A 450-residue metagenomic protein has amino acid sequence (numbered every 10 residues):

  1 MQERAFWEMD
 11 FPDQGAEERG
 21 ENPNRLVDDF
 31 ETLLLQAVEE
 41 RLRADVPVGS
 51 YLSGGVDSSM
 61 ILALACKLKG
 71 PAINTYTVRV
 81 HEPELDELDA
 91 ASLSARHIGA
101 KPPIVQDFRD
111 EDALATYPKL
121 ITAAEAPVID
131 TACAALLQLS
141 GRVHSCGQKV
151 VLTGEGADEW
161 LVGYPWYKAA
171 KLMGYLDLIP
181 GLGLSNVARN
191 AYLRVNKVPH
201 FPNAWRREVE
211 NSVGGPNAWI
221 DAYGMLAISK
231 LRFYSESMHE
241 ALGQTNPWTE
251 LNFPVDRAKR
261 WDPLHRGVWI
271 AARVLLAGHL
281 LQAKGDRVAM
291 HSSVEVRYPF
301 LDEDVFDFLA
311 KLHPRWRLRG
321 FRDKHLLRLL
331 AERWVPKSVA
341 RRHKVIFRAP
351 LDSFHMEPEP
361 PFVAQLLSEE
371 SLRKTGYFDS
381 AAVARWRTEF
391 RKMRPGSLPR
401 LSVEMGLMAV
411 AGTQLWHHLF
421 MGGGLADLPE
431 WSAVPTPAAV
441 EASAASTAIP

Functional and structural regions predicted by a protein language model:
M1, F11-Q14, R25, A132 (+3 more regions): Adenosyl-5′-phosphate
M1-S50, S59-Y76, H81-K119, G422-A426: Active-site-adjacent "lid"/gating segments
P47-D57, E82-P83, V296-Y298, F347-L351: Glycine-rich loop motifs involved in handling phospho/adenylate chemistry
S50-S53, T75-R79, V105-D107, L152-G156 (+3 more regions): Short beta-strand segments
A113, E159-G163, K168, R348 (+1 more regions): Short catalytic/ligand-binding loop motif for oxyanion handling, primarily in non-cytosolic enzymes, centered on
L120-I121, P165-L172, L425-L428: Short secondary-structure boundary/capping segments
Q148-Y164: Short acidic/histidine-rich active-site segments
W160-A188: A mobile, often basic/glycine-rich helix-loop segment that functions as the active-site lid/recognition loop
